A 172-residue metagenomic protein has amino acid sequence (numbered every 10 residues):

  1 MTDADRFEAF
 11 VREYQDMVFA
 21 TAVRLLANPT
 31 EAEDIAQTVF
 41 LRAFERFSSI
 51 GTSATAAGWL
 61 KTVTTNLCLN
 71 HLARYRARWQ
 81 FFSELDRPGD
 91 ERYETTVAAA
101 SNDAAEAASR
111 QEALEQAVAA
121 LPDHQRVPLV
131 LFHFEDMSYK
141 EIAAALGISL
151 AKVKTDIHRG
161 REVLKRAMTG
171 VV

Functional and structural regions predicted by a protein language model:
M1, D5-F7, Q80-D86, K140 (+2 more regions): C-terminal edge and immediately downstream basic/flexible tail or linker adjoining helix-turn-helix-like DNA-binding
M1-A20, T30-E33, F44: A short, charge-rich alpha-helical start-of-domain segment used by transcription regulators
A9, G89-A119: Acidic, proline/glycine-rich intrinsically disordered inter-domain spacer in sigma factors
A20, D34-L41, A54-N66: Structural recognition of an alpha-helix C-terminal capping motif at a helix-to-coil junction
F40-T55, R74-R76, A167: Sigma70-family region 2
G51, T65-S83, Y93, A99 (+1 more regions): Arg/Lys-rich amphipathic alpha helix in sigma70-family domain 2
T65, L69, A113, A117 (+2 more regions): DNA-recognition helix of helix-turn-helix
P128-F132: A short pre-motif secondary-structure segment
